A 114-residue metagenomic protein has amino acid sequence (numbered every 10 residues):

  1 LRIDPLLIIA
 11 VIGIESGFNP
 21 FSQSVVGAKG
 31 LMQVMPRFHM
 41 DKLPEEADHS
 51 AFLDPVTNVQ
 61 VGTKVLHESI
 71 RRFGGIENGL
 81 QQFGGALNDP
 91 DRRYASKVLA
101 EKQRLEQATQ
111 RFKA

Functional and structural regions predicted by a protein language model:
L1-A114: Catalytic glycan-binding domains that act on GlcNAc-containing polysaccharides
